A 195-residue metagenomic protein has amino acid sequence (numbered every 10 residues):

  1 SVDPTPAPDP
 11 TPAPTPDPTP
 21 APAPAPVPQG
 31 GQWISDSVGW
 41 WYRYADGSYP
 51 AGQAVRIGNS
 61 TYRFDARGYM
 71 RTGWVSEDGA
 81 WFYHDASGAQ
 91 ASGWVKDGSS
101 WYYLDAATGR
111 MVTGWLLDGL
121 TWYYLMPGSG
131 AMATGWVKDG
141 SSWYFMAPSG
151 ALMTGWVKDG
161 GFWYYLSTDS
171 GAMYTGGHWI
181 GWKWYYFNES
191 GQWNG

Functional and structural regions predicted by a protein language model:
S1-G195: Extracellular adhesion/carbohydrate-binding repeat motifs centered on closely spaced tryptophans
